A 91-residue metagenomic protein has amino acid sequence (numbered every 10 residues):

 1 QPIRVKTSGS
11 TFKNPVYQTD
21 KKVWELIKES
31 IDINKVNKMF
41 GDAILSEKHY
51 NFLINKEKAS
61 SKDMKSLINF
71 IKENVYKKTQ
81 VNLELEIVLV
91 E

Functional and structural regions predicted by a protein language model:
Q1-N69, E73, K78-E91: Phosphate/pyrophosphate- and phosphate-bearing ligand-binding catalytic cores of soluble enzymes
